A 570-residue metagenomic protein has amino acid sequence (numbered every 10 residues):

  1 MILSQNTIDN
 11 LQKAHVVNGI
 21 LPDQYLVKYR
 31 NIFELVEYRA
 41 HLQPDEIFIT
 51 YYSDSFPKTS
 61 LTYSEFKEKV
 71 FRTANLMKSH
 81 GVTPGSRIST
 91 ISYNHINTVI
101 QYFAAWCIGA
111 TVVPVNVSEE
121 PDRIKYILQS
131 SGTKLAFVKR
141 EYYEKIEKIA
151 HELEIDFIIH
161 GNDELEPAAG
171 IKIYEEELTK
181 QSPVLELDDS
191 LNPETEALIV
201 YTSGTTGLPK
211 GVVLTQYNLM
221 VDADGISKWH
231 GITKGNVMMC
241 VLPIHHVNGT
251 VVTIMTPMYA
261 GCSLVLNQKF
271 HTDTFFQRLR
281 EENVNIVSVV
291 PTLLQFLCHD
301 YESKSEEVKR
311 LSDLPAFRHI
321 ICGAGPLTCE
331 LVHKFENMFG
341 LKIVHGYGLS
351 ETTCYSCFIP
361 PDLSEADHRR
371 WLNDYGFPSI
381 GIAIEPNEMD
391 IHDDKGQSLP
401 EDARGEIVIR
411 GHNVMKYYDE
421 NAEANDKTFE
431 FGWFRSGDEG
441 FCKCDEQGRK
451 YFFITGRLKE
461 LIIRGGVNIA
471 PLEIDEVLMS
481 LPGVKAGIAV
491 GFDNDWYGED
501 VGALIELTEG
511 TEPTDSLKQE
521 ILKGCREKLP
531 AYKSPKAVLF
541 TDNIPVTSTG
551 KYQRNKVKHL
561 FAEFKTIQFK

Functional and structural regions predicted by a protein language model:
K13-A14, S55, E141-P193, S303: ANL superfamily adenylate-forming
P44-I47, T179-Y201, L208, G231-V237: Conserved pre-ATP/AMP-binding loop-to-beta segment of ANL
D45-H95, V99-F103, E120-K125, Q216: Conserved AMP-binding/adenylate-forming core of the ANL superfamily
E119, A136, V287, G411 (+4 more regions): AMP-binding/adenylate-forming catalytic core of the ANL superfamily
G161, E527-K551, I567-K570: AMP-binding/adenylate-forming catalytic domain of the ANL superfamily
M220-V237, V247-I286, F296-E307: Conserved AMP-binding/adenylation subdomain of ANL enzymes
V284-V289, C298-D374: Gly/Ser/Thr-rich phosphate-binding loop
I382-P386, K395-K427: Conserved ATP/PPi-binding loop(s) of AMP-dependent carboxylate-activating enzymes
